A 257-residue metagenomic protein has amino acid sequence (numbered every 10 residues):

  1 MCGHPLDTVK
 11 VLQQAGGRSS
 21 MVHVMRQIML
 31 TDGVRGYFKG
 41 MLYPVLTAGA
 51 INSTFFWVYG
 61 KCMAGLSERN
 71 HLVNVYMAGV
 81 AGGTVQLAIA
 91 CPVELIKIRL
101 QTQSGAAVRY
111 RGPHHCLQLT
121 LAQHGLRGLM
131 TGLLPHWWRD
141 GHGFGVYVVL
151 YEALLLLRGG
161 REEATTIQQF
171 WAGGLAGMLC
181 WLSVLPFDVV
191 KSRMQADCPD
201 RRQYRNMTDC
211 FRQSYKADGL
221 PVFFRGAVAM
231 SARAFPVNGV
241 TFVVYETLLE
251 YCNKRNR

Functional and structural regions predicted by a protein language model:
M1-R257: Matrix-facing interhelical linker segments
